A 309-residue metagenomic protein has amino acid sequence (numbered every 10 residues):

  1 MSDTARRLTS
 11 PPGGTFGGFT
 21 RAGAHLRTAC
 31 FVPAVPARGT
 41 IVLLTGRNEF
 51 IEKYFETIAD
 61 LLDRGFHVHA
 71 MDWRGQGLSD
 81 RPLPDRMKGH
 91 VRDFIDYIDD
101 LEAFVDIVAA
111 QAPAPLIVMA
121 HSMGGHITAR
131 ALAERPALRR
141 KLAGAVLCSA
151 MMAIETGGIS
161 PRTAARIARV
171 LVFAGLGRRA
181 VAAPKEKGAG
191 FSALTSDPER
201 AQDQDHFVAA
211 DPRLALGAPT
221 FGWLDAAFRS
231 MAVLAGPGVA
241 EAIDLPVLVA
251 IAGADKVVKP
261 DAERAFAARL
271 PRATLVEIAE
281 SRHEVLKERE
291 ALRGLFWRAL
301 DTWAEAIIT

Functional and structural regions predicted by a protein language model:
M1-V35: N-terminal cap/lid segment of alpha/beta-hydrolase-fold proteins
L44-E49, M123: Active-site glycine-rich loops that stabilize anionic/oxyanionic intermediates across multiple enzyme folds
I51, I58-P84: Conserved alpha/beta-hydrolase
G89-A109: Alpha/beta-hydrolase active-site loop
I127-A215: Alpha/beta-hydrolase-fold enzymes
I243, V249-I251, D255: Short beta-strand/loop motif that positions the catalytic acidic residue of the alpha/beta-hydrolase fold
L245, K259-A268: Short alpha-helix in the alpha/beta-hydrolase fold that links the catalytic acid
T274, I278-T309: Catalytic active-site module of serine/aspartate enzymes centered on a nucleophile-bearing elbow/loop
